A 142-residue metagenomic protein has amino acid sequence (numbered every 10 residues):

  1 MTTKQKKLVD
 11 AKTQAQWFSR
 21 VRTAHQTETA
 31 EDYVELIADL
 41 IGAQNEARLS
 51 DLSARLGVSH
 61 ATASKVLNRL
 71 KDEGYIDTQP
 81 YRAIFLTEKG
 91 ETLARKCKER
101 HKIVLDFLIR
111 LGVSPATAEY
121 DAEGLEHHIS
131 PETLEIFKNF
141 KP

Functional and structural regions predicted by a protein language model:
M1-D10, Y120-P142: C-terminal regulatory/oligomerization modules of transcriptional regulators
Q16, R20-V58: N-terminal helix-turn-helix DNA-binding core of bacterial DNA-binding proteins
T29-D32, R48, K89, R100 (+1 more regions): N-terminal positioning helix adjacent to the helix-turn-helix/winged-helix DNA-binding module
L49-I84, E88: Canonical helix-turn-helix DNA-binding module
R55, L93, R110: Residues within the alpha-helical elements of helix-turn-helix
R82-H101: Basic, amphipathic "hinge/linker" alpha-helix immediately C-terminal to the N-terminal HTH DNA-binding motif
C97-P131: Arg/Lys-rich, alpha-helical DNA-contact motif
